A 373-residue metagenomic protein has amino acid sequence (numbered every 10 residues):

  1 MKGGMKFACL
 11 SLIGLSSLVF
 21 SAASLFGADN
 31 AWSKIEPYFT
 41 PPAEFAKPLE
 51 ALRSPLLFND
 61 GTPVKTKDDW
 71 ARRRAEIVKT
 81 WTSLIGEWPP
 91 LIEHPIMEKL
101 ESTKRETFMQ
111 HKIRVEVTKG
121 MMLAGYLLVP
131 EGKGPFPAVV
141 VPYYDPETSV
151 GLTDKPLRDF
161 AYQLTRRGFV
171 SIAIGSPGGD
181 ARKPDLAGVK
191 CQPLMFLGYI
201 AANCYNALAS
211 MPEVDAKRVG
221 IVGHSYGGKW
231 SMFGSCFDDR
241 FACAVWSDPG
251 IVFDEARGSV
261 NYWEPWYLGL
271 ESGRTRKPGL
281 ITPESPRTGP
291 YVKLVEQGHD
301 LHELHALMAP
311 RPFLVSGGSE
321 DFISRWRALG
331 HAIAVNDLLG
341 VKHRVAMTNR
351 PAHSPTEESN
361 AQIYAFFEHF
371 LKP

Functional and structural regions predicted by a protein language model:
A8-S24: Bacterial N-terminal signal peptides
F26-S83, E87: N-terminal pre-domain segments of enzymes
A75, G86-K133: N-terminal cap/lid segment of alpha/beta-hydrolase-fold proteins
G134-P135, V139-S210, F253-V260: Cap/lid segment of the alpha/beta-hydrolase catalytic domain
N203-P265: Primarily recognizes the serine-hydrolase "nucleophile elbow" in alpha/beta-hydrolase and SGNH/GDSL folds
W246-L304, R325-A328, D337-K342: Mobile cap/lid helix-loop segments that gate and shape the active-site cleft of serine hydrolases
A309-F322: Conserved strand-to-loop "acid loop" that flanks and positions the catalytic carboxylate
L329-P373: C-terminal catalytic histidine-bearing segment of alpha/beta-hydrolase fold enzymes
